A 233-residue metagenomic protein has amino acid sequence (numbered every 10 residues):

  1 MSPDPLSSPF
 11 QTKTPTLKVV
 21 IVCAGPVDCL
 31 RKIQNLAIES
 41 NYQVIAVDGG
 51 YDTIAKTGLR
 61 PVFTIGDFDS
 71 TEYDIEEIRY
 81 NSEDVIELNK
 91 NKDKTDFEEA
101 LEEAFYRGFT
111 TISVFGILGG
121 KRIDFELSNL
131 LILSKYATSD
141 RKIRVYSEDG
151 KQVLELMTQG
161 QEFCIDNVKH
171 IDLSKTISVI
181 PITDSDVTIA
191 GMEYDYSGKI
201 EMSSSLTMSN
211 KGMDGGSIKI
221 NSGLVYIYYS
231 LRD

Functional and structural regions predicted by a protein language model:
S2-I78: N-terminal beta-strand-loop-alpha-helix module at the start of alpha/beta ligand-binding or catalytic domains
V22-G25, I117-L118, S230-L231: Structural motif
L30-K32, K94-F97, R122-E126: Short glycine/serine/threonine-rich phosphate/pyrophosphate-binding segments that cradle anionic phosphate groups
A55, F105-G108: Non-catalytic positions within long, well-ordered alpha-helices that form the structural scaffold/packing of enzyme
D84-N89, K142-R144, I171-S178: A glycine-rich helix N-cap at a beta->alpha junction
V85-Y106: Short phosphate-binding loop-to-helix
S113-E162: Anionic-ligand-binding alpha/beta catalytic cores of soluble enzymes and soluble regulatory domains that recognize
G150, L154-D233: Long, charged alpha-helical interface segments
